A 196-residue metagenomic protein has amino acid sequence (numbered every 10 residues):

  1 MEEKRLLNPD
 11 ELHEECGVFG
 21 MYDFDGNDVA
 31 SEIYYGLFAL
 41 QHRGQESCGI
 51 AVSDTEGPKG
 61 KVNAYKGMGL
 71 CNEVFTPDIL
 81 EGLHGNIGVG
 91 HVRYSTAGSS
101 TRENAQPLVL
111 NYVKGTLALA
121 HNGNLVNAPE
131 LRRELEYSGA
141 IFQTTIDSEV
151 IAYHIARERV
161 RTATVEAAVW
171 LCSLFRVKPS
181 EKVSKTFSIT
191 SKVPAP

Functional and structural regions predicted by a protein language model:
M1-P196: Conserved short alpha-helical segments that host acidic/polar catalytic motifs at enzyme active sites
